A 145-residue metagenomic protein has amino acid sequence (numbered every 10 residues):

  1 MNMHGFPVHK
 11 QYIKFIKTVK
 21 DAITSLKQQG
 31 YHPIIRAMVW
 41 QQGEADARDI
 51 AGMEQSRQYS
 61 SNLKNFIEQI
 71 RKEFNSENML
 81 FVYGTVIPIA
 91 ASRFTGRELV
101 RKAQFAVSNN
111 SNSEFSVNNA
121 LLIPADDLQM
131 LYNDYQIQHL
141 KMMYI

Functional and structural regions predicted by a protein language model:
M1-I145: Cell-envelope and extracellular/periplasmic
